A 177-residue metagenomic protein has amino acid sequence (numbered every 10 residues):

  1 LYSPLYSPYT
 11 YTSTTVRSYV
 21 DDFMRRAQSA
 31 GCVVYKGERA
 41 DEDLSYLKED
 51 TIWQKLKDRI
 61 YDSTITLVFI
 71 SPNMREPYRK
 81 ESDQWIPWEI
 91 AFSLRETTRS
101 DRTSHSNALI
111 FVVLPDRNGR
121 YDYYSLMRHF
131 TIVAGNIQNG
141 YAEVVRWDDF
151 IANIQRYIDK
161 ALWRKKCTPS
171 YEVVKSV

Functional and structural regions predicted by a protein language model:
L1-I65, S104, Y171-S176: Conserved N-terminal substructure of TIR/SEFIR domains
L1-Y6, P115-V177: C-terminal interaction surface of TIR/SEFIR-family domains
S7-T12, E81-Q84, Y124-M127: Short, glycine/charged-enriched secondary-structure capping and boundary segments
I65, I90-A91, N107: Residue-level detector of short, conserved catalytic/binding motifs and their immediate flanks
V68: Redox-cofactor binding/interface segments in oxidoreductases and associated redox assembly factors
P72-N73, T97, T103-R120: Short beta-alpha junction loops
N73-R99: Conserved TIR/SEFIR loop-to-helix hotspot centered on a Trp-containing motif with a nearby acidic residue
T97-R102, Y141-V145: Short C-terminal domain-edge/linker segments immediately following a structured domain
